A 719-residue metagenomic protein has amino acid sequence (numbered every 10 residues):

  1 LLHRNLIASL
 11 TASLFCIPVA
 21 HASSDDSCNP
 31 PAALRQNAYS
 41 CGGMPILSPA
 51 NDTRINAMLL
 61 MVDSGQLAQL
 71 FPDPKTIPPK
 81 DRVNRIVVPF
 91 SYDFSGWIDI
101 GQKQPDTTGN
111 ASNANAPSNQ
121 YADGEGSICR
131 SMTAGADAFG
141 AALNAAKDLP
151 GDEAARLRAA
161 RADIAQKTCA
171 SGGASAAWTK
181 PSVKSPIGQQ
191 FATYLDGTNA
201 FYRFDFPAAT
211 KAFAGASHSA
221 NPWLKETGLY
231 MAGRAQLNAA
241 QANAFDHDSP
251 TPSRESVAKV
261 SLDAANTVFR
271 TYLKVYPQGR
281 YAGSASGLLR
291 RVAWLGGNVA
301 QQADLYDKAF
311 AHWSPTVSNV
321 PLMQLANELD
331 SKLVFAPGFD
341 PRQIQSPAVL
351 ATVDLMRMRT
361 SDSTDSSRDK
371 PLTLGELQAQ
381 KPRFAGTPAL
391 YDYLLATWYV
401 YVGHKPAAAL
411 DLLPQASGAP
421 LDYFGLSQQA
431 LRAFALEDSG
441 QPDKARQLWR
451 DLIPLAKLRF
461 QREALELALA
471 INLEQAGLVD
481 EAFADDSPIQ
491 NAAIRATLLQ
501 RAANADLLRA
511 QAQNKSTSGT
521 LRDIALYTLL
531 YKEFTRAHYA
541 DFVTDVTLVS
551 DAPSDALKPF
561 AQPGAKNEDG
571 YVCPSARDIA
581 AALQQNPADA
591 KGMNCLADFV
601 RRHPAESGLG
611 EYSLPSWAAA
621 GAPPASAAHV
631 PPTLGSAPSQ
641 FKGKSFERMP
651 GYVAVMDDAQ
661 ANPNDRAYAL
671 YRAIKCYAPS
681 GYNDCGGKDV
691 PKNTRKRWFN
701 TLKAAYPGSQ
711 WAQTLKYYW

Functional and structural regions predicted by a protein language model:
L1-A8: Bacterial N-terminal signal peptides that target proteins for export
A8-I17: Bacterial N-terminal signal peptides
H21-T210, S219-W719: Alpha-helical solenoid repeat scaffolds
